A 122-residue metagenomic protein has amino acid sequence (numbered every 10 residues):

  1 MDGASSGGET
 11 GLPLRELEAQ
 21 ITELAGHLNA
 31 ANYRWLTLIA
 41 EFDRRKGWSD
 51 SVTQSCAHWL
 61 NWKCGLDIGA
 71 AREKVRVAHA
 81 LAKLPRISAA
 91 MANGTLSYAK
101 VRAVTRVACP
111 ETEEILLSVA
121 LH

Functional and structural regions predicted by a protein language model:
M1-H122: Conserved C-terminal region and hinge/linker of Rieske [2Fe-2S] proteins, especially in Rieske oxygenase systems
